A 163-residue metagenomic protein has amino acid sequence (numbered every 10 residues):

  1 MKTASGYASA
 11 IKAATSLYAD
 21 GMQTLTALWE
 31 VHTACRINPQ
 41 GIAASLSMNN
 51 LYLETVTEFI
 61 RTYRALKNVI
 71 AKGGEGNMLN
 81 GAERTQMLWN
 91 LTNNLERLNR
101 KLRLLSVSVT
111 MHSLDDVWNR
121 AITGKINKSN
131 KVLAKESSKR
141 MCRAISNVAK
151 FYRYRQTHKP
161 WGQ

Functional and structural regions predicted by a protein language model:
M1-C35: N-terminal Sec/ER secretory leader and immediately downstream segment of secreted/extracellular precursors
G21-S108: Extended amphipathic alpha-helical interaction segments
I70-Q163: Long amphipathic all-alpha helical oligomerization modules
